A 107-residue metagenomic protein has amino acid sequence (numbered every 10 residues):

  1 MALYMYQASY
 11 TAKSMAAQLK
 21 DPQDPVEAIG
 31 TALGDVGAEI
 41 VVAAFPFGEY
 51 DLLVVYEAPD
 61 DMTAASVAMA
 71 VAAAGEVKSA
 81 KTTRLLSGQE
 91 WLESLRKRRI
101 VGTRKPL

Functional and structural regions predicted by a protein language model:
M1-L107: A compositional/biophysical signature of low hydrophobicity enriched in polar/charged and small residues
